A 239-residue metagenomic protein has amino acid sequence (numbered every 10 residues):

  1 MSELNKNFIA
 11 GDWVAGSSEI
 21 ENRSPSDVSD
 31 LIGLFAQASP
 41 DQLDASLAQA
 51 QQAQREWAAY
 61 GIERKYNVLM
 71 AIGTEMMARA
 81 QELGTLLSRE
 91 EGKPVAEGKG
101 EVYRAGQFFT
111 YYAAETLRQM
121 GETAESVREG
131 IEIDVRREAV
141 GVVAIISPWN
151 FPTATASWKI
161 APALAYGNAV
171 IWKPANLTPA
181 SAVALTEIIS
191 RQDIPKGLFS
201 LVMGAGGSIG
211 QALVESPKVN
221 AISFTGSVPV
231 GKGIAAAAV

Functional and structural regions predicted by a protein language model:
M1-L34, N67, A71, G121-I146: Terminal low-complexity tails and localization/encapsulation signals of metabolic enzymes
N7-I9, L34-D44, D193-L198, V202-G204: Histidine- and aromatic-rich ligand-binding microenvironments
E19, I62, L69, S88 (+5 more regions): Proline- and acidic/polar-enriched loop/turn elements at helix boundaries
E19-E21, I72-E75, R79, T85 (+5 more regions): Generic alpha-helical hydrophobic packing signal
R23-S24, P40-L43, T153: A short local loop/turn or secondary-structure capping micro-motif enriched for an aromatic residue
V28-M120, G130: Glycine-rich loop-to-alpha-helix module at the N-terminal edge of alpha/beta enzyme cores
G121-V239: Rossmann-like NAD(P) dinucleotide-binding subdomain of oxidoreductase/dehydrogenase enzymes
